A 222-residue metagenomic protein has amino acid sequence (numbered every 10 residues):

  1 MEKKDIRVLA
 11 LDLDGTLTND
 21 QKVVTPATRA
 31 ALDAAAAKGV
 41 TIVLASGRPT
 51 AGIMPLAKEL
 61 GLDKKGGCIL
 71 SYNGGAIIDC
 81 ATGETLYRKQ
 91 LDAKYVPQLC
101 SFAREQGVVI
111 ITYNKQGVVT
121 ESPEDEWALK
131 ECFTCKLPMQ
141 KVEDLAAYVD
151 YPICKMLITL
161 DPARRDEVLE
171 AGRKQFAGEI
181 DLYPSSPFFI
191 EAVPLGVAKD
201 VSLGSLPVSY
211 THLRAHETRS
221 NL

Functional and structural regions predicted by a protein language model:
K3-D5: Short, small/polar residue-rich loop motifs at catalytic or cofactor-binding pockets
R7-D20: Asp-based phosphoryl-transfer active-site loop
D12-D14, E191, H216-E217: Acidic active-site catalytic centers that drive phospho-/nucleotidyl reactions and related ester hydrolyses
K22-V24: Polybasic, low-complexity association/targeting segments
P26-W127: Active-site phosphate-binding/coordination module
A27, G52-P55, E167, S202 (+1 more regions): Phosphate- and divalent-cation-binding pockets in alpha/beta enzyme and binding domains that engage nucleotide-derived
F102, Q106-R214: Conserved acidic, metal-coordinating active-site core of Asp-based, Mg2+-dependent phosphoryl-transfer enzymes
H212-A215, R219-L222: Single conserved hydrophobic/aromatic residue that forms the stacking wall/gate of nucleotide- or nucleobase-binding
